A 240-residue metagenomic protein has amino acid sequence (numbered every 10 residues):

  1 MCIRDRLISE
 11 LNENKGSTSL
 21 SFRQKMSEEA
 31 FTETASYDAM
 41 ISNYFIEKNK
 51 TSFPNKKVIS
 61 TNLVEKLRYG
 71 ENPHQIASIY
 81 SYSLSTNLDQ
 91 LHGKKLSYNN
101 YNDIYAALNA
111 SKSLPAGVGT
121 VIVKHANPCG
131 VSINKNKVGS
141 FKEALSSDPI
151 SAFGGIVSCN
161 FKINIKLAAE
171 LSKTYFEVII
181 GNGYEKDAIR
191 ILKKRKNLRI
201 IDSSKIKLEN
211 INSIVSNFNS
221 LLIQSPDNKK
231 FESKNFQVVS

Functional and structural regions predicted by a protein language model:
M1-I3: Short, small-residue-biased leader/transition segments that mark boundaries at the very start of proteins
D5, S9, I79-Y82: Short, compositionally biased low-complexity segments
R6-N49, N55-I59: Cofactor-pocket helix-loop regions in the catalytic cores of large enzyme subunits
S36-I41, F45-S240: ATP-dependent carboxylate/acyl-activation modules
